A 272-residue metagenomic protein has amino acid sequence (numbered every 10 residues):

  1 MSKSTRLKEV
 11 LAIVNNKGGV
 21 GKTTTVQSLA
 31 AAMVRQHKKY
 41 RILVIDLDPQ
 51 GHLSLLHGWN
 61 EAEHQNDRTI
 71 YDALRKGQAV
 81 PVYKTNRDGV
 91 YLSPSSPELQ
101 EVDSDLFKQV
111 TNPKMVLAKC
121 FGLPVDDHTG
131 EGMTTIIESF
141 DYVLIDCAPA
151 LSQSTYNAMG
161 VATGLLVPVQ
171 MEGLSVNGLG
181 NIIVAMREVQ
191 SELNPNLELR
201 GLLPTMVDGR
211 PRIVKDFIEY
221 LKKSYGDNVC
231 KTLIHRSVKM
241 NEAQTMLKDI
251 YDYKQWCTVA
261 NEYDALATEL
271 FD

Functional and structural regions predicted by a protein language model:
M1-D272: P-loop NTP-binding core
